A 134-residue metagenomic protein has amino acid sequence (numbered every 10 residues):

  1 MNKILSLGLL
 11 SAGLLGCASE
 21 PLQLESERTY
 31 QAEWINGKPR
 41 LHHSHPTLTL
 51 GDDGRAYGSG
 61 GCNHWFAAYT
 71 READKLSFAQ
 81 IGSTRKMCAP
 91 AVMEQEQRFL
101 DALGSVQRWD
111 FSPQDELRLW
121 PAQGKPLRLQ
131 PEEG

Functional and structural regions predicted by a protein language model:
M1-L14: Sec-dependent bacterial lipoprotein signal peptides
L15-G134: Lipid interaction determinants
